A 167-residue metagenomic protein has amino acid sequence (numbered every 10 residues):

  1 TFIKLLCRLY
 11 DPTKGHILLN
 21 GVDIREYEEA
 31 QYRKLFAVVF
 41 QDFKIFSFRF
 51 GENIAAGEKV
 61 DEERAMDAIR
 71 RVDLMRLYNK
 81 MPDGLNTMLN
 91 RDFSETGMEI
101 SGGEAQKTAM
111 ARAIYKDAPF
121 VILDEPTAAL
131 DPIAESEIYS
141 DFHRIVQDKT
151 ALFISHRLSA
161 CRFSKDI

Functional and structural regions predicted by a protein language model:
L6-C7: Helix-to-loop junction immediately C-terminal to a conserved catalytic motif
G15-V22, Y32: Conserved ABC transporter NBD signature motif
L18, M75-T108, D117: ABC-fold ATPase nucleotide-binding domain signature/coupling loops
V121-E125: Catalytic Walker B motif of ABC-type/P-loop ATPase nucleotide-binding domains
P132-A134: Helix N-cap at the start of a conserved alpha-helix in ABC-type nucleotide-binding domains
R144-S155, C161: Conserved catalytic loops of ABC-family nucleotide-binding domains
F163-I167: Conserved catalytic segment of ABC-fold P-loop ATPases
